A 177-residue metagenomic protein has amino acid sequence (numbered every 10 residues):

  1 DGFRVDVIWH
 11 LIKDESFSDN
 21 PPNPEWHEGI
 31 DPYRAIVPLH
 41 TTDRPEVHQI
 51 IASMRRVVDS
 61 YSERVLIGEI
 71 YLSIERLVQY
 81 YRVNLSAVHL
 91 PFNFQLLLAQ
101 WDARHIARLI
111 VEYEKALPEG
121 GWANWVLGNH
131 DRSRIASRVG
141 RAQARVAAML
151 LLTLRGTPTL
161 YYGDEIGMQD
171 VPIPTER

Functional and structural regions predicted by a protein language model:
D1-R177: Active-site and adjacent substrate-binding regions of carbohydrate-active enzymes
